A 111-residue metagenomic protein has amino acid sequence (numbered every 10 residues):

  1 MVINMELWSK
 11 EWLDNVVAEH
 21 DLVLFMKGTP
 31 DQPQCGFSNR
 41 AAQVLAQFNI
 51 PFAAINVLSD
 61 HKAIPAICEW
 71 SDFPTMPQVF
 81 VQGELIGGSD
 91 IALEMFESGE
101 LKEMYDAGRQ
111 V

Functional and structural regions predicted by a protein language model:
M1-N4: Short, Lys/Arg-enriched N-terminal segments with co-localized hydrophobic residues within the first ~10-30 amino acids
K10: Conserved phosphate-binding loops in N-terminal lobes of ATP-dependent enzymes of the actin/Hsp70/sugar-kinase
L13-P51: Local sequence-structure signature of Cys/Sec-based thiol-disulfide redox active-site neighborhoods
F25-K27, L58-D60, Q82: Structured beta-strand/turn binding interfaces of compact recognition modules in eukaryotic regulators
A46-I64: Thiol-based oxidoreductase modules, predominantly thioredoxin-like and allied folds used for disulfide exchange
E69-T75: Thiol/disulfide oxidoreductase modules built on the thioredoxin-like
V81-Q110: Non-catalytic, surface beta->alpha helical segment in thiol-disulfide oxidoreductase systems
